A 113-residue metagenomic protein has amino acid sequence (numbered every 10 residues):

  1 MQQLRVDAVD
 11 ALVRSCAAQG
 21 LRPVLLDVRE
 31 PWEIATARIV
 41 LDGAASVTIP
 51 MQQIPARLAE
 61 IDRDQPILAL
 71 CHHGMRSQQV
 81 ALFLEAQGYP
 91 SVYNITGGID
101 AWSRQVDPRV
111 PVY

Functional and structural regions predicted by a protein language model:
M1-V24, P31-P66, M75-Y113: Rhodanese-like catalytic fold shared by cysteine-dependent sulfurtransferases and DSP/PTP-type phosphatases
A69-C71: Short, surface-exposed ligand- or partner-binding patches at beta-edge/loop junctions that are enriched in aromatics
